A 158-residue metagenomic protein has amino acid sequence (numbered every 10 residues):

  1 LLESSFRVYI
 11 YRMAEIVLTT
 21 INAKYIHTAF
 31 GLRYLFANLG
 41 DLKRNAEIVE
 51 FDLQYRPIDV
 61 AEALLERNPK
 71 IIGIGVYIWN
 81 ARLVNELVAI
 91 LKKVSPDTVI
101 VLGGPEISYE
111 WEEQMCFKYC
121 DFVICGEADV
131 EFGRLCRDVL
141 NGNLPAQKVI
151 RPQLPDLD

Functional and structural regions predicted by a protein language model:
S4-S5: Serine residues within intrinsically disordered or low-complexity segments
Y9-I10: Short, positively charged and aromatic/hydrophobic N-terminal segments
M13-V17: Extreme N-terminal starter segment of soluble prokaryotic enzymes
L18, N22-Y25: Solvent-exposed loop and edge beta-strand segments that line ligand/cofactor-binding and catalytic clefts
T20, G31, L35-N38, L42-D158: Glycine-rich beta-alpha loop elements in corrinoid/cobalamin-binding modules across cobalamin-dependent enzymes
Y25-G31: Short N-terminal binding/cap micro-motifs at the start of the first secondary-structure element
